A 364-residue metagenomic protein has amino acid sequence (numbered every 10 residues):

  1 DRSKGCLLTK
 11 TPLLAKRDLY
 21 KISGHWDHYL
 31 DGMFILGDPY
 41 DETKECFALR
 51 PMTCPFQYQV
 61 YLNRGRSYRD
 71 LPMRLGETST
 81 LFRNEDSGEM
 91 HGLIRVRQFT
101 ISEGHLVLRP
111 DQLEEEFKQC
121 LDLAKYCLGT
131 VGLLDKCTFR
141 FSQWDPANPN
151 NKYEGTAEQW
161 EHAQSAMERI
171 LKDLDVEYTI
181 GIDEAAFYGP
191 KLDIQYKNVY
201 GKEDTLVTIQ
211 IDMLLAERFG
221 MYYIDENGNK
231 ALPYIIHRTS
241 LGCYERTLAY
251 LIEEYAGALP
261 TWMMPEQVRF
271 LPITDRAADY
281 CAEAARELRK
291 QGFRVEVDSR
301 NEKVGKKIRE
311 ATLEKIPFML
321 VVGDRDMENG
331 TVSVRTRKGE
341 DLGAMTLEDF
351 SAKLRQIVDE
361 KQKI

Functional and structural regions predicted by a protein language model:
R2-I364: NTP/phosphate- and nucleic-acid-binding module
